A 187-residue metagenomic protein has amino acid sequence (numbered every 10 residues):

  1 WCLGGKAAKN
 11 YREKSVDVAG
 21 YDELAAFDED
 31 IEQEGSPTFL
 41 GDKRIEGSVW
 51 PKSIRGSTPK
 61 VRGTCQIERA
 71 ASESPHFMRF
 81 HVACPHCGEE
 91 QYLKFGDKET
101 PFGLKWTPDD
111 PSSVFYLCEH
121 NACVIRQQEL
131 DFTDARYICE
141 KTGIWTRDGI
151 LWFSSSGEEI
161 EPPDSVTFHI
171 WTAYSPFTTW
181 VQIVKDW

Functional and structural regions predicted by a protein language model:
W1-W187: Short, flexible loop motifs at catalytic/binding sites
